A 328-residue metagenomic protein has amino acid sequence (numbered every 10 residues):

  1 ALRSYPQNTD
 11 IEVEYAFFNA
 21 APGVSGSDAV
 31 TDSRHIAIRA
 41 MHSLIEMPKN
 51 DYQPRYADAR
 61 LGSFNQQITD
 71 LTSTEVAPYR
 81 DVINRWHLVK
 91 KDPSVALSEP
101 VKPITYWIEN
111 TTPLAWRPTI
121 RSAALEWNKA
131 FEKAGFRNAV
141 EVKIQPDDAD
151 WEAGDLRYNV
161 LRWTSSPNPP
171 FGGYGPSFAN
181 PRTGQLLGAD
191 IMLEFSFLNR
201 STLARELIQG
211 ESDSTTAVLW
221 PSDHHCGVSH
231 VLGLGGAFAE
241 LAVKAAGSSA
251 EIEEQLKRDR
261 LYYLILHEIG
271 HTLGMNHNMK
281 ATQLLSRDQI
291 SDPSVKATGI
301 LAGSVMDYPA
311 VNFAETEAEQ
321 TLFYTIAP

Functional and structural regions predicted by a protein language model:
A1-T112, A130, Q145-I252, L261: Auxiliary tRNA-acceptor-end handling modules of aminoacyl-tRNA synthetases
A77, N110, L114-S122, Q255-R260 (+2 more regions): Soluble non-cytosolic domains of exported or imported proteins
K102-I104, F136-A139, Q185, G303: Loop/turn elements at helix/coil->beta-strand transitions in domains of secreted/extracellular proteins
T111-A139: Zn2+-dependent metallopeptidase catalytic core
P118, G173, R200-A204, E315-L322: Short conserved micro-motifs at the rims of enzyme active sites and ligand-binding pockets
S122-N128, G184, Y263-N278: Active-site recognition of the HExxH zinc-binding catalytic motif
G135-V160, L284-S291: Beta-rich nucleic-acid/ligand-interaction surfaces
E251-L256, A281-P328: Conserved catalytic/binding loops enriched for acidic/polar residues
